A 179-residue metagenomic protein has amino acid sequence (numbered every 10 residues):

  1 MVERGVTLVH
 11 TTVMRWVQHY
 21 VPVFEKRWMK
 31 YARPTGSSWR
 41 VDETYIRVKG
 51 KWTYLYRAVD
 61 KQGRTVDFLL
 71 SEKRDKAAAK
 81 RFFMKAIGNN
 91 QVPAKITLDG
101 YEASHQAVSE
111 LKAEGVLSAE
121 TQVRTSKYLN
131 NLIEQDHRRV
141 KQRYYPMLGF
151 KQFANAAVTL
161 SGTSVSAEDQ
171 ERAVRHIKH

Functional and structural regions predicted by a protein language model:
M1-H179: Residue-level recognition of single "structural anchor" positions that define or cap local secondary structure
